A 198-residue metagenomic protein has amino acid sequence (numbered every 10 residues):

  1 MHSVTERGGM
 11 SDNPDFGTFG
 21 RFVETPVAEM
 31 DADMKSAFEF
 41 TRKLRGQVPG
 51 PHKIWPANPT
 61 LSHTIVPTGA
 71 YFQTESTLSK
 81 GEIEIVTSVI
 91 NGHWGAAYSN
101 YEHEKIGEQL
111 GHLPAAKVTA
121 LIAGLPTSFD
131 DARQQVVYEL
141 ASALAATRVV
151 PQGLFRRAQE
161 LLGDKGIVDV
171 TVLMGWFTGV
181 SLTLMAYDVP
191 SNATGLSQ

Functional and structural regions predicted by a protein language model:
M1-Q198: Hydrophobic alpha-helical segments
